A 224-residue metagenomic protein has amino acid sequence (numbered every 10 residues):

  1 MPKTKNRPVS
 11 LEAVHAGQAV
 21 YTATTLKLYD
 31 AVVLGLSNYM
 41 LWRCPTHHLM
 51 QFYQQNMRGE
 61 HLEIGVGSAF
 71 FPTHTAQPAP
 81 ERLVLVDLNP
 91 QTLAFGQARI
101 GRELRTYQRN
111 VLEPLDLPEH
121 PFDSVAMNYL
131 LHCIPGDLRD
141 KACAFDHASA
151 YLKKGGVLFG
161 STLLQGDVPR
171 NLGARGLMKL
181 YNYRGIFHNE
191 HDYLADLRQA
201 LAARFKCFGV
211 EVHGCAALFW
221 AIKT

Functional and structural regions predicted by a protein language model:
P2-N56, F70: Conserved class I S-adenosyl-L-methionine
E60-P114: Class I SAM-dependent methyltransferase SAM/SAH-binding core
E113-V125: A short acidic, Gly/Pro-enriched loop at the edge of an enzyme's catalytic core that lines a small-molecule cofactor
N128-H132: Residues lining the SAM
I134-H147: A short, conserved alpha-helix within the catalytic core of class I
L152-L158: Short glycine-dipeptide loop
F159-V210: C-terminal alpha-helical "lid/dimerization" subdomain adjacent to the S-adenosyl-L-methionine
A203-T224: Core SAM-dependent methyltransferase catalytic element
